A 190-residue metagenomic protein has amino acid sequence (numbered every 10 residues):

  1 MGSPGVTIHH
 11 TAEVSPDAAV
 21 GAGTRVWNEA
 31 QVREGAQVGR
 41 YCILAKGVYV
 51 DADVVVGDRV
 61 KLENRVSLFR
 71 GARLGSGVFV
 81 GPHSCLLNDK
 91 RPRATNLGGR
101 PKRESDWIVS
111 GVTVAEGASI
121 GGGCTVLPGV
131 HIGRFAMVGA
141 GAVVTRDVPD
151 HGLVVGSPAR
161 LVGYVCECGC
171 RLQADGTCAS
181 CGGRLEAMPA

Functional and structural regions predicted by a protein language model:
G2-H10, S15-V20, R25-H131, G163 (+1 more regions): Flexible, glycine/small-residue-enriched loop-and-beta-strand segment within the central core of proteins
H83, G141, A159: ATP/adenylate-binding site constellation spanning eukaryotic-like Ser/Thr protein kinases, ABC-transporter
R134-M137, V143: Internal alpha/beta core interface subdomains
V148: Glycine/proline-rich active-site loop of Rossmann-fold NAD(P)-dependent oxidoreductases
L161, C170-Q173, R184-E186: Cys/His-rich microdomains that often coordinate metals
C166, C178-C181: Short cysteine-rich clusters marking metal-coordination/redox-active sites
